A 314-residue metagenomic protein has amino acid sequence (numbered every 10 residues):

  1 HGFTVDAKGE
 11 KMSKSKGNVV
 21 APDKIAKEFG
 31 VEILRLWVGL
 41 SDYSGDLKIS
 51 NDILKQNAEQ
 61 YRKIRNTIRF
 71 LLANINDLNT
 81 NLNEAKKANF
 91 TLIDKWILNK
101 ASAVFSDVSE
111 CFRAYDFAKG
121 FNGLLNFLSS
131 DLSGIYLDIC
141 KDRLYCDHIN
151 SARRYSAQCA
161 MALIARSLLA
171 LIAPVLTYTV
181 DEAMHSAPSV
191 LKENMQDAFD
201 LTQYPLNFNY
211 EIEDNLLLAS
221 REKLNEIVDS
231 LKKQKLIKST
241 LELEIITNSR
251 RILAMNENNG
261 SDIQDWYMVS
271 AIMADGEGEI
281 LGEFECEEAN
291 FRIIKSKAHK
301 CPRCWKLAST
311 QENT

Functional and structural regions predicted by a protein language model:
H1, N51-Q56, L125-N126, N150-Q158 (+1 more regions): Conserved short loop/turn motifs at secondary-structure junctions
G2, I64, L132, T177 (+2 more regions): Residue-level signal for inorganic ion chemistry
F3-F90, S189-E193, I237: Catalytic adenosine-cofactor/nucleotide-binding cores of aminoacyl-tRNA synthetases and other
V5-M12, A21, Y43-L47, L128-D131 (+8 more regions): Flexible loop/turn segments at secondary-structure boundaries
K55, S186-T314: C-terminal low-complexity, glycine/proline- and small-hydrophobic-enriched intrinsically disordered tails that act as
E59-L72, L92-F105, N122-L144: Core structural elements
L78-S106, L137-I227, Q234, K238-I246 (+1 more regions): Acidic, turn-prone loop/beta-hairpin segments
F112-K119: Short helix-adjacent coil turns
